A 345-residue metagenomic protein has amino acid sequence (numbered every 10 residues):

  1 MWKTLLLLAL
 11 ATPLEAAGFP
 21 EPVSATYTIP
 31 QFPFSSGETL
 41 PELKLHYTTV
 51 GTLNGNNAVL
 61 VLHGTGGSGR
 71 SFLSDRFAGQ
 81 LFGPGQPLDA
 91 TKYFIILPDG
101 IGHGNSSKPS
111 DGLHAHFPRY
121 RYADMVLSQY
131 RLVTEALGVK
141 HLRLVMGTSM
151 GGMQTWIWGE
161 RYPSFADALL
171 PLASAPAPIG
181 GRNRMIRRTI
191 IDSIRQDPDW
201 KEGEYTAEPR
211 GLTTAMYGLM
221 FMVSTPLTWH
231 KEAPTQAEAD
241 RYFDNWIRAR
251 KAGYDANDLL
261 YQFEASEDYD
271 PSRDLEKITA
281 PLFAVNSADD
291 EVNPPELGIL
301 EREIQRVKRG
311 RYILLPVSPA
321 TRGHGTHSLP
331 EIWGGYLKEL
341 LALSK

Functional and structural regions predicted by a protein language model:
T48-D111: N-terminal cap/lid subdomain of alpha/beta-hydrolase-fold enzymes
A123-R143: Conserved acidic catalytic loop of the alpha/beta-hydrolase fold
H141-G181: Conserved hydrolase catalytic core segment
F165-A249: Alpha/beta-hydrolase-fold enzymes
D258-D274: Active-site nucleophile elbow and catalytic-triad environment of alpha/beta-hydrolase enzymes
I278, A284-N286: Short beta-strand/loop motif that positions the catalytic acidic residue of the alpha/beta-hydrolase fold
E291-G298: Conserved alpha/beta-hydrolase "acid-adjacent" motif
V307-K345: Catalytic active-site module of serine/aspartate enzymes centered on a nucleophile-bearing elbow/loop
